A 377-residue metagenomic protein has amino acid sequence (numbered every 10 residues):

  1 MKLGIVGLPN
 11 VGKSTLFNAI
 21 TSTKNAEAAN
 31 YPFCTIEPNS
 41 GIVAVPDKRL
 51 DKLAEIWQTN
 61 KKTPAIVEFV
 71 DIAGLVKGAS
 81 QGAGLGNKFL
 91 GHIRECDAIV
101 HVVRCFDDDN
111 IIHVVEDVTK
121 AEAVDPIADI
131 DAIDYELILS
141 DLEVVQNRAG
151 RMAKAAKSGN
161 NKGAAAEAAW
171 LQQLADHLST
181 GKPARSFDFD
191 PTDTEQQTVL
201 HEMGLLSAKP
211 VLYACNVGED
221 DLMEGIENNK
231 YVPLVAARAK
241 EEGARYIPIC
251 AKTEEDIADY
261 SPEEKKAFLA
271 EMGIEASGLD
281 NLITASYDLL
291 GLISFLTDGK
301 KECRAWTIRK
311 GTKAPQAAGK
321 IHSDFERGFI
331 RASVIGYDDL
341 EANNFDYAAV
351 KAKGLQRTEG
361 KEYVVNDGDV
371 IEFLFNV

Functional and structural regions predicted by a protein language model:
M1-A121, I127, R151-M152: Conserved G1/Walker A P-loop phosphate-binding module
K2-V6, V11, F17, Q146 (+3 more regions): C-terminal-of-GTPase-core extension/linker across diverse P-loop GTPases
I5, P32-S40, D47-R49, A54-I66 (+13 more regions): Solvent-exposed, flexible loop/coil residues
F33, D47-L50, T63-F69, A83-D97 (+9 more regions): Amphipathic alpha-helical transducer elements in NTP-driven molecular machines
L75-Q81, T119-V124, D131-L137, A156-G163 (+2 more regions): Flexible beta-alpha connector loops of hexameric P-loop NTPases
K88, A98-H101, F106-S140, V144-N147 (+2 more regions): Switch/coupling subdomain of P-loop NTPase systems
